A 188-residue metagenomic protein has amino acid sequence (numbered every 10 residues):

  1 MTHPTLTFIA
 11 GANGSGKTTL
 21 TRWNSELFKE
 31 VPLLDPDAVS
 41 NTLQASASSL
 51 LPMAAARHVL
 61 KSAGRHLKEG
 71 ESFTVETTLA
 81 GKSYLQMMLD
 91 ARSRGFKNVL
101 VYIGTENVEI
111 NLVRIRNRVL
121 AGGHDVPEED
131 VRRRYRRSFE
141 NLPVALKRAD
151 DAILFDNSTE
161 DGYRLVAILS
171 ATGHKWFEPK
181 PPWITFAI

Functional and structural regions predicted by a protein language model:
T2-T7, E69-E71: Pre-Walker A (Motif I) flank of P-loop NTPase domains
A12: P-loop (Walker A) phosphate-binding loop of NTP-binding proteins
K17: Conserved lysine of the Walker
T21-E71: Conserved substrate/cofactor phosphate-moiety recognition/catalytic segment in nucleotide-dependent phosphotransferases
L33, L100, A152-L154: Conserved beta-strand scaffold positions in the cores of enzyme catalytic domains, especially in NTP/NDP-utilizing
L51-T105, S138, A145: Glycine-rich phosphate-binding loop used to anchor ATP phosphates in small-molecule kinases, encompassing both
F96-V144: A glycine- and Lys/Arg-enriched "phosphate-lid" helix/loop adjacent to the NTP-binding pocket of small-molecule kinases
V144-I188: NTP-dependent small-molecule kinase module
